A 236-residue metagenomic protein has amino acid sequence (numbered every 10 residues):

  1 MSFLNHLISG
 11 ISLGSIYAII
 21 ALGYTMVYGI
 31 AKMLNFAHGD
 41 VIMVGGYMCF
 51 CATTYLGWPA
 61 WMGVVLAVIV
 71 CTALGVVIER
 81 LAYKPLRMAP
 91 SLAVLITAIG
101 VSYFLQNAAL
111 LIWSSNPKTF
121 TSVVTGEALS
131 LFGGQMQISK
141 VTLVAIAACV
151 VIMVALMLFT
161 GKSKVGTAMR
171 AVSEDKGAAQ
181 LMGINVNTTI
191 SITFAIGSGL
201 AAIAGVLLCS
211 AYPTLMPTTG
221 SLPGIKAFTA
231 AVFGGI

Functional and structural regions predicted by a protein language model:
M1-S9, Y55-M62, R87-A89, S130-A145 (+1 more regions): Interfacial loop-to-helix junctions that mark the boundaries of transmembrane helices in multi-pass membrane
F3-T54, V77-R87, S91-A93, R170 (+2 more regions): Single transmembrane alpha-helix segments in multi-pass membrane proteins
L7, D40, V44, A60-I69 (+4 more regions): Hydrophobic alpha-helical transmembrane segments
L13, Q135-L215: Helix-loop-helix "hairpin" substructures at the membrane interface of multi-pass membrane proteins
Y17, G57-I69, F194-A201, G205 (+1 more regions): Transmembrane alpha-helical segments in multi-pass inner-membrane proteins
Y24, W58-V101, A108: Alpha-helical transmembrane segments within multi-pass membrane transporters and channels
G46-C51, V68-L74, I99-A109, I146-M157 (+1 more regions): Hydrophobic core segments of alpha-helical transmembrane domains in multi-pass membrane transport and ion-translocation
P85-L86, S91-K162, T189: Transmembrane helix-bundle core of multi-pass membrane transporters and related energy-transducing complexes
